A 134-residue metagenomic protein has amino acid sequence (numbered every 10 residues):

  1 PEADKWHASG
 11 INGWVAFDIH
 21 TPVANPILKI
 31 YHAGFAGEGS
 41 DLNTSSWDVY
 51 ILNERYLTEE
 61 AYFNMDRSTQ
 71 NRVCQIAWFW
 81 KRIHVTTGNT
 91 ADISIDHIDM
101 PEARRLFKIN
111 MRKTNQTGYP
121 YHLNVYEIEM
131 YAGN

Functional and structural regions predicted by a protein language model:
P1-M65, A91-N134: Aromatic, loop-rich ligand-recognition surfaces of beta-strand-rich domains
Y62-I98: Extracellular carbohydrate recognition and processing domains and analogous Trp-centered ligand-binding platforms
